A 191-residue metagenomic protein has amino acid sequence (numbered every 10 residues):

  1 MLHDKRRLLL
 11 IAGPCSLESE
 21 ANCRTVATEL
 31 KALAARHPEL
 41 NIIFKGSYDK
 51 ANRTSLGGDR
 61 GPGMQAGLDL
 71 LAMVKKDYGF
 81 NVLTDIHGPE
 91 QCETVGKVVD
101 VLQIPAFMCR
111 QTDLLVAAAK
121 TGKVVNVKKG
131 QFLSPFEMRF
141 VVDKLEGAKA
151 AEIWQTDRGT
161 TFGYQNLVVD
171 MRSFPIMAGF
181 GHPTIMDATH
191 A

Functional and structural regions predicted by a protein language model:
M1-L70, K76: Conserved N-terminal beta1-alpha1 strand-loop-helix module at the mouth
K5-L9, R36-I42, K76-V82, V98-D100 (+3 more regions): Short, well-ordered coil/turn segments that N-cap beta-strands
G13, F44, V95, V127 (+1 more regions): Conserved, mostly hydrophobic/aromatic
K31-A35, L71-K76, A119, V142-E146 (+1 more regions): Surface-exposed amphipathic alpha-helices with a cationic face
L40-S47, V82-I86, M186-A188: Short beta-strand segments at enzyme active-site cores
L56-Q65, V101-M108, Y164-M171, A191: Active-site-adjacent loop and "lid" segments of alpha/beta metabolic enzymes
P62-G63, D77-C92, D100-D113, K123-P135 (+1 more regions): Catalytic beta/alpha-barrel core
T121-A191: Catalytic alpha/beta core domains of metabolic enzymes, predominantly
